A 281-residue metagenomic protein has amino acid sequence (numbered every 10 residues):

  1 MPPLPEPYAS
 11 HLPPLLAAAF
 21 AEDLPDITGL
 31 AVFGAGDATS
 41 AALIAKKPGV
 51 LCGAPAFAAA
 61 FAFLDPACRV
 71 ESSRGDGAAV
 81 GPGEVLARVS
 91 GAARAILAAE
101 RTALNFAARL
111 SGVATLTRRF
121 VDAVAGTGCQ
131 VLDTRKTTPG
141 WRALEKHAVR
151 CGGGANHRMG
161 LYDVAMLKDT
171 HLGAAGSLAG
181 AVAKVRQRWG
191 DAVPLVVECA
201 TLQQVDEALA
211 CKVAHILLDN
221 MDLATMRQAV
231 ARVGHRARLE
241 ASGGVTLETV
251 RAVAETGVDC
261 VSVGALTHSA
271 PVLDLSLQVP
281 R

Functional and structural regions predicted by a protein language model:
M1-C211, H215, A224-R232, R238-E240 (+3 more regions): Acidic/glycine-rich phosphate/pyrophosphate-binding loops and surrounding catalytic core that coordinate Mg2+
N220, G243, A265: Short secondary-structure boundary segments
R236-A237, R281: Short alpha-helix boundary/capping motifs
A265-R281: Short, charged, intrinsically disordered terminal tails
